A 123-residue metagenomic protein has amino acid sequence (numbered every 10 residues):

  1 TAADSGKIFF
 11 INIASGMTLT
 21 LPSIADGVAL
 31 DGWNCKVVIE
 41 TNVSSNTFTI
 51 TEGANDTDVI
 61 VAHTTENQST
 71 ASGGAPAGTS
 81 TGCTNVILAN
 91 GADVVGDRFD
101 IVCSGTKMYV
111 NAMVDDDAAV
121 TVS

Functional and structural regions predicted by a protein language model:
T1-T70, C103-S123: Exposed extracellular interaction/assembly regions and N-terminal maturation sites
I39-T41, A92-V95: Sequence/structural signature of small/polar-enriched beta-strand/turn repeats that build beta-strand-rich repeat
E66-T84: Surface-exposed intrinsically disordered loops and tails
V86-N90: Short proline/glycine-enriched turn/loop segments at secondary-structure junctions
V95-C103: Extracellular disulfide-bonded cysteine-rich modules/repeats
